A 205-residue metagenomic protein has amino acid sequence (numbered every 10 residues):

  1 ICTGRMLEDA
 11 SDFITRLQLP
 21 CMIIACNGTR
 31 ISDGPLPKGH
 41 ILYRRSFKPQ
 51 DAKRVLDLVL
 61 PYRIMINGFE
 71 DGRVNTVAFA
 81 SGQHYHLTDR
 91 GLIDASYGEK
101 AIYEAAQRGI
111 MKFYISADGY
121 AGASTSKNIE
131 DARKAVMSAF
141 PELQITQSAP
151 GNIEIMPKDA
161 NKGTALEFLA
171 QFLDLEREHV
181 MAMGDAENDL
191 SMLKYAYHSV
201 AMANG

Functional and structural regions predicted by a protein language model:
I1-H84: Active-site phosphate-binding/coordination module
C2-R5, F47, D118, K158 (+2 more regions): Structured loop/turn residues at secondary-structure junctions
S11, M192-K194: Catalytic cores of alpha/beta
P20, I110-M111, A196: Short, well-ordered alpha-helix to beta-strand connector turns
I24, M181-M183, V200: Hydrophobic/aromatic beta-strand patches that form the interior of the parallel beta-sheet core in alpha/beta enzyme
G28, A203-G205: Short, polar loop motifs at secondary-structure junctions
L58-M183, E187, M192, N204: Conserved acidic, metal-coordinating active-site core of Asp-based, Mg2+-dependent phosphoryl-transfer enzymes
A196-H198, M202-A203: Conserved ATP-binding TGD loop and adjacent catalytic N/P-domain core of P-type ATPases
